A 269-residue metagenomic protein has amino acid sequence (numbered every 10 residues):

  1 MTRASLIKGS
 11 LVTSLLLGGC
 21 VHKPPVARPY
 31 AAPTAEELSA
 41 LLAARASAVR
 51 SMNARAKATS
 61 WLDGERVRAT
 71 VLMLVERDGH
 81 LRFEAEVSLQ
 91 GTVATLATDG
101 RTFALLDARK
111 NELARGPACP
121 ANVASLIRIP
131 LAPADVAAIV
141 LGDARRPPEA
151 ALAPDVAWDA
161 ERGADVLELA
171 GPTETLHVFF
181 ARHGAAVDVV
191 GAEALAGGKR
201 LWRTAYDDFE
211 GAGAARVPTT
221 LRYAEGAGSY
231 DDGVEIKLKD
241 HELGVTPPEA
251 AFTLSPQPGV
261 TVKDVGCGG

Functional and structural regions predicted by a protein language model:
M1-G18: Sec-dependent bacterial lipoprotein signal peptides
C20-R68, G266-G269: N-terminal leader/targeting segments and the immediate start of mature chains
A44-M52, G64-V67, L74-G79, I129 (+2 more regions): Edge/loop elements at the starts and ends of beta-strands within beta-rich repeat scaffolds
A54, F83-E84, F103, V136 (+2 more regions): Buried hydrophobic packing residues in well-ordered domains
K57-D63, S88-G91, L105, W158 (+3 more regions): Hydrophobic lipid-interacting interfaces of membrane-associated proteins
G79-D135: An acidic-aromatic
G142-D143: Scaffold/interface architecture of coatomer-like assemblies
A153-G259, K263-C267: Gly/Pro-enriched, hydrophobic low-complexity segments that function as extracytoplasmic propeptides/linkers
